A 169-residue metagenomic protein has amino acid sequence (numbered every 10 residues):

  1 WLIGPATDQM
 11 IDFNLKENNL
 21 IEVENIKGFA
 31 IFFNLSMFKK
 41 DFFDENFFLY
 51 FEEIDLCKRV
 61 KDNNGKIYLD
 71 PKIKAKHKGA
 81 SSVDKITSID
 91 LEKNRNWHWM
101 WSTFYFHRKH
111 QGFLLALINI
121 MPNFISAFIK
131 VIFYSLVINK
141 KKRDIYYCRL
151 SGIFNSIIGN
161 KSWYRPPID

Functional and structural regions predicted by a protein language model:
W1-D41, N46: Acidic/His-rich active-site region of diverse nucleotide-sugar glycosyltransferases
L2-F13, I132-Y146, K161: Low-complexity, charge- and small-residue-enriched intrinsically disordered regions
I26, L49-L56, R95: Acidic donor-binding loop at a coil-to-helix junction in glycosyltransferase catalytic cores that engages
F32, Y50, L69: Short aromatic/basic micro-patch
S36-K40, D55, K74: Short, well-ordered alpha-helical scaffold segment located in the soluble/lumenal catalytic or ligand-binding core
K40-D41, Y50, K78: Residues that scaffold the ATP/ADP-binding catalytic core of kinase and kinase-like folds
D62-D144: Active-site-adjacent helix/loop segment of glycosyltransferases that harbors family-specific signature motifs
K142-D169: Membrane-interface aromatic/basic loop that binds lipid-linked glycans or pyrophosphate carriers, typified by
